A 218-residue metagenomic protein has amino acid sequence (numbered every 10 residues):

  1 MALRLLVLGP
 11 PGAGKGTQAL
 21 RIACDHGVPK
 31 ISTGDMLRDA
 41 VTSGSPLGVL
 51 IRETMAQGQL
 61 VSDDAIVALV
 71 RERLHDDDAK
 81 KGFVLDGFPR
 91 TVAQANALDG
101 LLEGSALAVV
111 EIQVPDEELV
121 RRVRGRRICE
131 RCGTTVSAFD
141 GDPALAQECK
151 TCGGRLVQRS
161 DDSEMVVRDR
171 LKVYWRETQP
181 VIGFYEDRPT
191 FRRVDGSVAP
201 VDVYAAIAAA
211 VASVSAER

Functional and structural regions predicted by a protein language model:
M1-R218: Glycine-rich phosphate-binding loop of ATP-dependent small-molecule kinases
